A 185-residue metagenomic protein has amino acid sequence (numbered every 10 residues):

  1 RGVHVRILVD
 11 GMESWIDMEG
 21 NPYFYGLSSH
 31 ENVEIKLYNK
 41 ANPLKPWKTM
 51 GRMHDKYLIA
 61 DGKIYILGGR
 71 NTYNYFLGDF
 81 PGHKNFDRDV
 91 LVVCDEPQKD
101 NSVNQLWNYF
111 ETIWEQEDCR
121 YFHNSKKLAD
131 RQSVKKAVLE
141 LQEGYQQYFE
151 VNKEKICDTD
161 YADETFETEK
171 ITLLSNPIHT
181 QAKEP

Functional and structural regions predicted by a protein language model:
R1-K36, A41-D55, A60-P185: Charged, low-complexity intrinsically disordered terminal segments
